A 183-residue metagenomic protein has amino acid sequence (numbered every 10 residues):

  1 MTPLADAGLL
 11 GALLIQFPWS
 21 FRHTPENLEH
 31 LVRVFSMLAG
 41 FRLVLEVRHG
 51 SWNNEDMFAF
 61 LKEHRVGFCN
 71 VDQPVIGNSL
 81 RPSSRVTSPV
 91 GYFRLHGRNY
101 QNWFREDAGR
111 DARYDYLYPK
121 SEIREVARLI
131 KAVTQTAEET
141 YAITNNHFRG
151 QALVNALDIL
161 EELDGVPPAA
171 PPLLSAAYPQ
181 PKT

Functional and structural regions predicted by a protein language model:
M1-T183: Residues lining hydrophobic/aromatic ligand-binding pockets adjacent to catalytic sites
